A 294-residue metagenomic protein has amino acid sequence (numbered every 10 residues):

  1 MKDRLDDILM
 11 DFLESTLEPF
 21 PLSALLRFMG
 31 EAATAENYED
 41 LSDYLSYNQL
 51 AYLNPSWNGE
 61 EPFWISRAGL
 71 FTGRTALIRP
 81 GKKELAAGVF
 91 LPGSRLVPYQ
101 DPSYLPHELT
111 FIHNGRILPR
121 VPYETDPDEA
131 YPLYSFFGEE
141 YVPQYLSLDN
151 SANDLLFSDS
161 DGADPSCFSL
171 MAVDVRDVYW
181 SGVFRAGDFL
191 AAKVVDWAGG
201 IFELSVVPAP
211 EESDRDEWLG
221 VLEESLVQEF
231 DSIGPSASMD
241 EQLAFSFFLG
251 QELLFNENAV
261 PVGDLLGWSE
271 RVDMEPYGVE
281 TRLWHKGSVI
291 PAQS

Functional and structural regions predicted by a protein language model:
M1-S294: Acidic, low-complexity intrinsically disordered regions
